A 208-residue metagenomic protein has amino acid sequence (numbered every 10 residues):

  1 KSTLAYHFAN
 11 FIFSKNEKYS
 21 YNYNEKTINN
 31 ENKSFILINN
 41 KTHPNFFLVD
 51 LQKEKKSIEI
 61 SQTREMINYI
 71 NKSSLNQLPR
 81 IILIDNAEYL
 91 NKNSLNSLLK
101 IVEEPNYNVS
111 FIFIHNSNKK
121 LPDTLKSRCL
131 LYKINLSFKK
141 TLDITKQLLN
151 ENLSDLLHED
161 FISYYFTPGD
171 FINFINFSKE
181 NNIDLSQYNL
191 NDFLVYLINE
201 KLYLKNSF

Functional and structural regions predicted by a protein language model:
K1-I84, I112: P-loop/Walker A NTP-binding region and its immediately flanking N-terminal helices in P-loop NTPase folds
L4, K146-F208: AAA+ P-loop NTPase domains with strong preference for DNA replication initiators and clamp-loader complexes
E54, Y89, E104, K120: Residues immediately C-terminal
I70, N86-L90, S94, N118: Conserved Walker B
N71, N96-F113: Conserved catalytic/switch belt of AAA+ P-loop NTPases
N96-V102, S117-L130: Short regulatory helix/loop adjacent to the ATP-binding pocket of P-loop NTPases
L130-L142: Conserved AAA+ ATPase "SRH/arginine-finger" region at the nucleotide-binding site
